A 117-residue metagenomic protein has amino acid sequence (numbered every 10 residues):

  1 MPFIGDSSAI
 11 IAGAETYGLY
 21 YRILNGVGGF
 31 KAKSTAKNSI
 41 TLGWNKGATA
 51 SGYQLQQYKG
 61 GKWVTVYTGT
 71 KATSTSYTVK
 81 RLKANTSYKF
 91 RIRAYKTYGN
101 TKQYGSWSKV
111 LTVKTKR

Functional and structural regions predicted by a protein language model:
M1-I10: Structural signature of eukaryotic scaffold interfaces centered on beta-propeller domains
E15-Y21: Structural motif
Y21-I23, Q57-K59, A94-Y98: Residue-level signal for short segments within beta-strands and strand-turn junctions of well-structured beta-sheet
R22-T49, A84, T101-R117: Pro/Thr/Ser/Gly-rich low-complexity, intrinsically disordered linker/stalk tracts
V27, W44, L55, V79 (+1 more regions): An aromatic-rich alpha-helical recognition segment common to small helix-rich domains
A32, Y77-K80: Hydrophobic core positions of the immunoglobulin-like beta-sandwich fold
G47-G69, S74: Extracellular low-complexity, O-glycosylation-prone stalks/linkers
V79-G99: Beta-strand-rich modules
